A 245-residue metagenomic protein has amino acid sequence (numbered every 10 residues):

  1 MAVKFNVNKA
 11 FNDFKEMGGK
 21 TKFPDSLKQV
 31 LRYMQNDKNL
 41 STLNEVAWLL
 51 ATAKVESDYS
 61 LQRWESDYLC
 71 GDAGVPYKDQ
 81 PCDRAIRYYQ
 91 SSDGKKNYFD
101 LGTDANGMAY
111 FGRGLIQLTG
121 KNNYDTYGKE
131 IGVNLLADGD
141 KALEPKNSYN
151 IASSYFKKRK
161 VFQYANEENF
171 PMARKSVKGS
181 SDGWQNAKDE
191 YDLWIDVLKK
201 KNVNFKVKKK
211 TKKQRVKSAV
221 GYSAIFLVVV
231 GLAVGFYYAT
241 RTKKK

Functional and structural regions predicted by a protein language model:
M1-F5, D196-K217, K243-K245: Acidic, glycine/proline-rich intrinsically disordered low-complexity segments
A2-S26, L49-Y155: Peptidoglycan-targeting cell-wall enzymes and recognition modules
V30-A51, L61-W64: Glycine-enriched, solvent-exposed interface loops adjoining structured elements
L40-E45, M108-F111, E168-F170: Extracellular/periplasmic catalytic domains that process cell-envelope and extracellular macromolecules
L50-A53, A152-S153, R174, K178 (+1 more regions): Non-transmembrane alpha-helical segments in soluble domains of secreted/periplasmic/extracellular proteins
A53-S57, Y164-W184: Acidic helix/loop microenvironments that form the catalytic cleft of cell-wall polysaccharide enzymes
G183-V197: Extracellular low-complexity, O-glycosylation-prone Ser/Thr/Pro/Gly-rich "stalks" and linkers flanking catalytic
R215-K244: Single-pass alpha-helical membrane anchors
